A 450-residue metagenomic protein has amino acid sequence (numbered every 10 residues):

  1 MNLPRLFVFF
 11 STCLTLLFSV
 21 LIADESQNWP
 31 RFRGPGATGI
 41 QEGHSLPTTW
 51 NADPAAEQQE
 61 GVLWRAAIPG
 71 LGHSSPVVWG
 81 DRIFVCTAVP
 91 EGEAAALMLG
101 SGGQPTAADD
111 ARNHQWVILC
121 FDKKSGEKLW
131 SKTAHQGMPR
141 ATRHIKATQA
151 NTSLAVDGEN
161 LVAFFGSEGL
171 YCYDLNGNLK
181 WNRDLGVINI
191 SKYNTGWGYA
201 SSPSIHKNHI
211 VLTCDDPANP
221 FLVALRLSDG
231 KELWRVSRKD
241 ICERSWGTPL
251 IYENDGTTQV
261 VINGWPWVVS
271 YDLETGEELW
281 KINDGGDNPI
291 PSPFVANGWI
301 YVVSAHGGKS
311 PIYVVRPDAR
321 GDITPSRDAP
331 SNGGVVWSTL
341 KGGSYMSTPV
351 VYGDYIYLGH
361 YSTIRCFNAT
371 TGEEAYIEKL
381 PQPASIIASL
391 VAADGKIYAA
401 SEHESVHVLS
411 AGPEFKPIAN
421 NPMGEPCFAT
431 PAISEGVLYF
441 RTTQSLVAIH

Functional and structural regions predicted by a protein language model:
M1-R5: N-terminal secretory signal peptides that target proteins for export/translocation
V8-S19: Bacterial N-terminal signal peptides
I22-H450: Noncatalytic, solvent-exposed loop/strand surfaces of beta-propeller-type extracellular/periplasmic domains
